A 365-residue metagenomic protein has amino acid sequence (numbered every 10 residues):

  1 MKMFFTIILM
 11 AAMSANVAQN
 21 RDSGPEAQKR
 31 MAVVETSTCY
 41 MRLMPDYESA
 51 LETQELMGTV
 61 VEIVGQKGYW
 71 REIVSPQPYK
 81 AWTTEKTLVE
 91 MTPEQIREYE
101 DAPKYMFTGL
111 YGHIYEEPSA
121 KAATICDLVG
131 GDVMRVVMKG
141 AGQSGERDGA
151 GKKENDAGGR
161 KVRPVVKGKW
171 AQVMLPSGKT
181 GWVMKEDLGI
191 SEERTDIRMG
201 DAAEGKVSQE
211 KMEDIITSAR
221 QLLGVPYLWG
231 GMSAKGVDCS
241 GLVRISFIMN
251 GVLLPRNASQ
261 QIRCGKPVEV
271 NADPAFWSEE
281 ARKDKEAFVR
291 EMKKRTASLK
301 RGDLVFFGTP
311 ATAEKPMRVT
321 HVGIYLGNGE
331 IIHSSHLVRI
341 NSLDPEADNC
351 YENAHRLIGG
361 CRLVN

Functional and structural regions predicted by a protein language model:
I7-V17: Hydrophobic h-region of N-terminal signal peptides that target proteins for export in Gram-negative bacteria
N20-Q28, E62, S75-L110, S119 (+2 more regions): Boundary regions of SH3-family modules and the immediately adjacent low-complexity/disordered segments in eukaryotic
G24-A27, V33-I63, F107-G142, Y227: Beta-loop motif signature
G58, R71-S75, G131, A171-L175 (+1 more regions): SH3/SH3-like beta-barrel fold
E90-P93, G112, E116-T124, M138 (+1 more regions): Aromatic- and glycine-rich peptidoglycan recognition patches
K121, D201-K206, P226-A234, T312: Second-shell loop/turn segments in exported
A219, G231-N250, L254: Active-site nucleophilic cysteine motif
P255-I340: ...with weaker cross-activation on analogous glycine-rich loops/strands in unrelated enzymes
